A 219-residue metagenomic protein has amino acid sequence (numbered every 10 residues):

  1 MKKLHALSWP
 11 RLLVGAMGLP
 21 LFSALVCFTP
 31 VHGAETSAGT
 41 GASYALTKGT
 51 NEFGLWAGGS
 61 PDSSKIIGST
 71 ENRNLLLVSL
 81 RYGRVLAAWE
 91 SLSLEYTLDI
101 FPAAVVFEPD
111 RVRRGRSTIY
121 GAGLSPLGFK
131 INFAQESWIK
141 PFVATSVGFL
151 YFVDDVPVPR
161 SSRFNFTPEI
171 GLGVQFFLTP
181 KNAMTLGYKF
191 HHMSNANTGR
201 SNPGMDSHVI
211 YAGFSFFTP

Functional and structural regions predicted by a protein language model:
M1-A45, P219: Cleavable N-terminal export/targeting peptides
A34-T50, L86-E95, A134-P141, L178-A183 (+1 more regions): Short loop/turn motifs that connect adjacent beta-strands in outer-membrane beta-barrel proteins
G49-N51, N72-V78, T118-S125, S162-P168 (+1 more regions): Residues that define the transmembrane beta-barrel architecture of outer-membrane proteins
N51-S63, Y96-A104, V143-F149, L186-H192: Transmembrane beta-barrel strands of outer-membrane/channel proteins
P61-I67, W89-S91: Short, solvent-exposed loop/turn elements at domain surfaces
K65-G68, V112-S117, D155-R160, A196-N202: Extracellular loop and loop/strand-boundary signature of outer-membrane beta-barrel proteins
L76-D155, S215: Gram-negative (and chloroplast) outer-membrane scaffold detector with strong preference for beta-barrel transmembrane
M205-P219: Outer-membrane beta-barrel "beta-signal"
